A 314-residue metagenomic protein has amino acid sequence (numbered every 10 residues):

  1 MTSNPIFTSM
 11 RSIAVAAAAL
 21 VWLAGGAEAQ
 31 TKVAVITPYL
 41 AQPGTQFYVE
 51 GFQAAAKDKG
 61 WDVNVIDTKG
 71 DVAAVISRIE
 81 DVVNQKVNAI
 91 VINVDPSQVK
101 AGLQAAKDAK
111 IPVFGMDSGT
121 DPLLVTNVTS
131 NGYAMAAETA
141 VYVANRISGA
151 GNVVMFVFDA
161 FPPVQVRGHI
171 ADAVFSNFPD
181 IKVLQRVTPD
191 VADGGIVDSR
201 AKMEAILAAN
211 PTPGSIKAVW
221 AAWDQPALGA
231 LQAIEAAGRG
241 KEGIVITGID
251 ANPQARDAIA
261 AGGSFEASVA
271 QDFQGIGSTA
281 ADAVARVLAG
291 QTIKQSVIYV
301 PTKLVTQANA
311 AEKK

Functional and structural regions predicted by a protein language model:
T2-A14: Bacterial N-terminal signal peptides that target proteins for export
S3-I6, W22, A27-K314: A residue-level marker of the well-folded mature domains of exported/periplasmic proteins
I13-A24: Bacterial N-terminal signal peptides
